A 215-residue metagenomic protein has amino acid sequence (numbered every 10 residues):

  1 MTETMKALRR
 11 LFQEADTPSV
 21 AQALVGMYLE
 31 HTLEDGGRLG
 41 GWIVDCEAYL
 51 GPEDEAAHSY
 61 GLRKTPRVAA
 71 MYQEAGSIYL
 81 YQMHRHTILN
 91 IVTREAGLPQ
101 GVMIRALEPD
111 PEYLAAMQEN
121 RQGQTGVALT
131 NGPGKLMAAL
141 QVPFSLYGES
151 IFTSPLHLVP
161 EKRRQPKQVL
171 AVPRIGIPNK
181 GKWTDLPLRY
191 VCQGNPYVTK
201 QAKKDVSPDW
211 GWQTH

Functional and structural regions predicted by a protein language model:
T2-H215: Conserved, well-structured core segments that form or line functional sites
